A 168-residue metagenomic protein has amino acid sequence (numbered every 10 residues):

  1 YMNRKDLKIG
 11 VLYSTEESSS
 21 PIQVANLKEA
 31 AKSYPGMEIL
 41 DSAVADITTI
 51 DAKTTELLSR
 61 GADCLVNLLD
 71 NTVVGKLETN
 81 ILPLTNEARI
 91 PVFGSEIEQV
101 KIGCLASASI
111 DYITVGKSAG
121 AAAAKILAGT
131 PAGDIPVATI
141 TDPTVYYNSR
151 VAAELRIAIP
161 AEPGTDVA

Functional and structural regions predicted by a protein language model:
Y1-A168: Short hydrophobic alpha-helices and adjacent helix-cap/hinge residues
